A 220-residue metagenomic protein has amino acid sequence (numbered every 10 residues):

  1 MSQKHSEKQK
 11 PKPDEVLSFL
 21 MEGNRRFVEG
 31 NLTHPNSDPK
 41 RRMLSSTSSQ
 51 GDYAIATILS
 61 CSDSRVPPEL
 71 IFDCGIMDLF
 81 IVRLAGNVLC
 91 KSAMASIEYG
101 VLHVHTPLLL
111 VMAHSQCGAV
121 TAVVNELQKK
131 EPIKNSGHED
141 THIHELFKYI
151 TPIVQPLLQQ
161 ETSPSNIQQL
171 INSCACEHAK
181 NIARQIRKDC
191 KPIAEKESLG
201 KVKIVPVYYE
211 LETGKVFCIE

Functional and structural regions predicted by a protein language model:
S2-G51, I76-M77, G86-T106, G118-E220: Divalent-metal-activated hydrolytic enzyme cores
S18-M21, A56-S60: Short, hydrophobic/glycine-enriched beta-strand segments
A56, S62-V82: Catalytic core of membrane glycerolipid acyltransferases/transacylases, capturing the structured, soluble-facing
S60-V66, A85-V88, H114-C117: Short glycine-enriched loops at secondary-structure junctions
V111: Conserved functional hotspot residues or short segments at active or partner-binding sites across diverse domains
